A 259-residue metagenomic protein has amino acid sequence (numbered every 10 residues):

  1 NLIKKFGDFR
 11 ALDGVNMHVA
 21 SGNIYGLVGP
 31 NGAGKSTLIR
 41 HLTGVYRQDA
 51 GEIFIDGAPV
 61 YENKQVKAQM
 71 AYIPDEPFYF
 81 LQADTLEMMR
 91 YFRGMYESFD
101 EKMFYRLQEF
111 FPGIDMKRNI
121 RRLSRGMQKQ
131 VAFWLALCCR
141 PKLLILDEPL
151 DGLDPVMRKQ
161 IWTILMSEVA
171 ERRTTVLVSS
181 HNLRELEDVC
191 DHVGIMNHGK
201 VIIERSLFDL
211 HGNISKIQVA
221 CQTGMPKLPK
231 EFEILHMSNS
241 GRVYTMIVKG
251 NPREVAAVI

Functional and structural regions predicted by a protein language model:
K4-N197, I203: ABC transporter nucleotide-binding domains
Y105-Q108, F208, A256: Generic detector of well-ordered alpha-helical segments enriched in charged/polar residues, highlighting helical
L144-I145, G224-L228, R253-A256: Short, surface-exposed beta-strand/loop "edge" segments at domain boundaries and coil↔beta transitions
I161-G250: ABC transporter nucleotide-binding domain
I247-I259: C-terminal coupling/interaction segments
